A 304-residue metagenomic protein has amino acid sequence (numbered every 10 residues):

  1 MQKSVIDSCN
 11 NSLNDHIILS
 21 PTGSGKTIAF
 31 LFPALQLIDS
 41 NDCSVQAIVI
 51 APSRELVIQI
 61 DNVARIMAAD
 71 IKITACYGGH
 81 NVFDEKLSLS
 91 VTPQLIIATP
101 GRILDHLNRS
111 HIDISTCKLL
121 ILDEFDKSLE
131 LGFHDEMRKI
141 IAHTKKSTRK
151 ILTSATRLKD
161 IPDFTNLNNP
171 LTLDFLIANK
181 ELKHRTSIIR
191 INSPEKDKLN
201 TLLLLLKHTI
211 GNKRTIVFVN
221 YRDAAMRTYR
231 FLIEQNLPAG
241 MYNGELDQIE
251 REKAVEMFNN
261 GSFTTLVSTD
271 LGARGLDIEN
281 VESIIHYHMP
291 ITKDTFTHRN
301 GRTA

Functional and structural regions predicted by a protein language model:
M1-A304: Conserved helicase RecA-like core
